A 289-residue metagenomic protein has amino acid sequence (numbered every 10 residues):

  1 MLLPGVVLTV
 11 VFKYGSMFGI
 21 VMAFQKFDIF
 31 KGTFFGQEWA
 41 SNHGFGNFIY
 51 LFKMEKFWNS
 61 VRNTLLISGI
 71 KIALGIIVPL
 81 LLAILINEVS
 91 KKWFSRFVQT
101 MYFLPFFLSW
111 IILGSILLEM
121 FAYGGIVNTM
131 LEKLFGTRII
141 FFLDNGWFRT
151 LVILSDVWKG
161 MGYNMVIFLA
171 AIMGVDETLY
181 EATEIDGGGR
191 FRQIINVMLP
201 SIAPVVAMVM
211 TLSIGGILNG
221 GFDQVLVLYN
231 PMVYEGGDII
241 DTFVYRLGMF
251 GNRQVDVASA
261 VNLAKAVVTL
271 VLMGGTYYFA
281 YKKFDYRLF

Functional and structural regions predicted by a protein language model:
M1-F289: A structural signal for multi-pass alpha-helical bundles of membrane permease subunits that mediate small-molecule
